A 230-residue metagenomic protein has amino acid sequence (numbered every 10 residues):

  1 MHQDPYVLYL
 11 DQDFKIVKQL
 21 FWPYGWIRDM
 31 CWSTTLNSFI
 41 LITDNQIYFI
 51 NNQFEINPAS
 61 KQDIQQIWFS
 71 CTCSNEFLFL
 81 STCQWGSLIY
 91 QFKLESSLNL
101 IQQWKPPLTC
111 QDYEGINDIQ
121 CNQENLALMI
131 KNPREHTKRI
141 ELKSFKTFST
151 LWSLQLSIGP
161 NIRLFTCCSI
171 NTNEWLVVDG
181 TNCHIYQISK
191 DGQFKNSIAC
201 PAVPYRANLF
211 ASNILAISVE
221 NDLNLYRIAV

Functional and structural regions predicted by a protein language model:
M1-H2, V7, N37-T43, Y48 (+5 more regions): Short beta-strand elements that form the blades of beta-propeller/WD-repeat-like and other beta-sheet-rich scaffold
D4-Y9, N45-N51, Q84-K93, R134-L142 (+2 more regions): Structural motif
D13-Y48, E55-Q66: Blade-loop segments of beta-propeller domains
F14-W22, F54-Q62, S97-Q111, G115 (+2 more regions): A short beta-strand motif characteristic of beta-propeller blades
Y24-T35, Q62-E76, L108-Q123, I158-T172 (+1 more regions): Repeated scaffold domains used in trafficking and secretory/extracellular systems, primarily beta-propellers
S70-K143: Solenoidal tandem-repeat scaffolds enriched in leucines and small polar residues
L128-L142, K146-K190: Loop/turn-rich, solvent-exposed surfaces of beta-rich toroidal or solenoidal domains
A202-V230: Blade-level signature of beta-propeller repeat domains, shared across WD40, Kelch, NHL, RCC1 and BNR/Asp-box propellers
